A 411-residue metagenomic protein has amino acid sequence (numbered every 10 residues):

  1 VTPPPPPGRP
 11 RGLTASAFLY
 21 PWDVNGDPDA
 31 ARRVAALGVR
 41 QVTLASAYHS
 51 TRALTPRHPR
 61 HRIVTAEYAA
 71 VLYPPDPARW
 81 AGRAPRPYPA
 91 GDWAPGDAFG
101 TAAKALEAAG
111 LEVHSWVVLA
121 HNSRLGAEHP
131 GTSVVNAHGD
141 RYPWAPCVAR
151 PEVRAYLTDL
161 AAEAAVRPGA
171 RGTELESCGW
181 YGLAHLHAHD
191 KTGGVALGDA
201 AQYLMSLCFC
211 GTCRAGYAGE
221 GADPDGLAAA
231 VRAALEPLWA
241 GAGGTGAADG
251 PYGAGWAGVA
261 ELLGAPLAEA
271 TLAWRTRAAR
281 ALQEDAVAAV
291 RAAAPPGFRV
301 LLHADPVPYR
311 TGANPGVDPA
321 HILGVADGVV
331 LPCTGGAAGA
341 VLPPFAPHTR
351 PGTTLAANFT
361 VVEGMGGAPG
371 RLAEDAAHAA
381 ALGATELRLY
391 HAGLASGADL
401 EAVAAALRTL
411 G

Functional and structural regions predicted by a protein language model:
L13, F18, H114-P168: Active-site-adjacent "subsite" loops/lids of carbohydrate-active enzymes
T14-V24, P77-G96, D140-A155, A268-A278 (+2 more regions): The substrate-binding groove and active-site-proximal loops of carbohydrate-active enzymes, especially glycoside
W22-A36, P151-A164, Y309-G324, V341-L342 (+1 more regions): Short, acidic/polar
P28-T55, E163-G172, P319-L331, A381-T385: Catalytic domains of carbohydrate-active enzymes, especially glycoside hydrolases
V39, T43-W93: Aromatic-lined carbohydrate-binding/catalytic grooves of carbohydrate-active enzymes
R141-A289, A304-P306, G312-P319: Polysaccharide-binding and catalytic clefts of secreted carbohydrate-active enzymes
L183, A292-A338: Substrate-binding cleft/loops of secretory-pathway carbohydrate-active enzymes
A326-V341, N358-G411: Substrate-binding cleft of secreted/luminal carbohydrate-active enzymes
